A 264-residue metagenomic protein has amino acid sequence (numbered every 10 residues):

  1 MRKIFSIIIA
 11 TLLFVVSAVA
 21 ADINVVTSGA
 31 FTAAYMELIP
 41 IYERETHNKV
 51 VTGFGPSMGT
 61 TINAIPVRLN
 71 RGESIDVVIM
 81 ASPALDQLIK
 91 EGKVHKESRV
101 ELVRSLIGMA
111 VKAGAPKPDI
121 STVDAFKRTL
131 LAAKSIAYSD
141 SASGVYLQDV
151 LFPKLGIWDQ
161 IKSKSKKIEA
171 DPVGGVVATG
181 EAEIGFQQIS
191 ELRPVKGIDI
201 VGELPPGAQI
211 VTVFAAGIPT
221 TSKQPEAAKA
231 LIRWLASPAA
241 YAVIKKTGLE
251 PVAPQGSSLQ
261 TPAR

Functional and structural regions predicted by a protein language model:
I4, V19-N63, V67-S74, I79 (+4 more regions): Exported/periplasmic ABC-transporter solute-binding proteins
S6-S17: Bacterial N-terminal signal peptides
